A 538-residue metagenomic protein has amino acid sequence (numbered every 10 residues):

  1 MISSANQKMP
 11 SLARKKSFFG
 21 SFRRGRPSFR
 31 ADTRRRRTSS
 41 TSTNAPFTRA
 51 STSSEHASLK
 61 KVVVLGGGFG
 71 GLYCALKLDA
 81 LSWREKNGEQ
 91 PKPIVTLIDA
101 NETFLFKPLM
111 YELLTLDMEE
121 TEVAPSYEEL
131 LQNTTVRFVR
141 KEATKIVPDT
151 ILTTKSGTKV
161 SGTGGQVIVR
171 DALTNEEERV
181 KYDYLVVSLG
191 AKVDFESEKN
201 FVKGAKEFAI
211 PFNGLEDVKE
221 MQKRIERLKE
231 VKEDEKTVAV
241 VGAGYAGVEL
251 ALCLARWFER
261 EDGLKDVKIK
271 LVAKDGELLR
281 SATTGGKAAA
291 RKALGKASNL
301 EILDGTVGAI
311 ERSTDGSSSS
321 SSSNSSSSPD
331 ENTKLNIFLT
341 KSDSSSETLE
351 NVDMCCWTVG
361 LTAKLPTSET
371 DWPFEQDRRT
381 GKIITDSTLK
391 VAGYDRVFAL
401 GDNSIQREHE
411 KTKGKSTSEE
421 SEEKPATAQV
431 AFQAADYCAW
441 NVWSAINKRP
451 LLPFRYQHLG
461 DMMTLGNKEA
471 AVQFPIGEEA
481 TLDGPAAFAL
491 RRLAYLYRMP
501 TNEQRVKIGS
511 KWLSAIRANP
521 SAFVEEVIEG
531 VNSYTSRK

Functional and structural regions predicted by a protein language model:
M1-D32: N-terminal chloroplast transit peptides
S17, R34-R35, F47-E55, L59 (+5 more regions): FAD-binding core/adjacent interface of flavoenzyme oxidoreductases
S53-R140, F201-A205, A239, E249-T284: Beta1-alpha1 glycine-rich phosphate/pyrophosphate-binding loop at the start of Rossmann-like nucleotide-binding domains
K92, N133-V167, R256-S387, G393 (+1 more regions): A Rossmann-like FAD-binding core segment of flavoenzymes
A205-K232, S319, S323, E350-Q433: FAD-site-proximal beta/loop scaffold in flavoenzymes
Q222, D234-A293, L300-E301, K424-A445 (+2 more regions): Rossmann-like dinucleotide-binding core of oxidoreductases
A434-K538: C-terminal, flexible cofactor-proximal segment of oxidoreductases
